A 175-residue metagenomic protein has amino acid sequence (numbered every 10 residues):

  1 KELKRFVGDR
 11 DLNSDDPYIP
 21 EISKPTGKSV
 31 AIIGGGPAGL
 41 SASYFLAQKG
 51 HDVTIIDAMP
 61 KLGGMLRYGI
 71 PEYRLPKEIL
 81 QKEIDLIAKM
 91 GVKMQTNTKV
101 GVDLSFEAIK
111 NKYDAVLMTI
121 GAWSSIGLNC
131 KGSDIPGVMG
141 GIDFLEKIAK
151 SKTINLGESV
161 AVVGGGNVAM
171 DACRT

Functional and structural regions predicted by a protein language model:
K1-K24, I148-A149: Ferredoxin-type iron-sulfur electron-transfer modules in oxidoreductases and energy-metabolism complexes
L3, L66-D114: N-terminal Rossmann-like dinucleotide/flavin-binding domain of flavoprotein oxidoreductases that bind FAD/FMN
I22-P25, K110-N111, K131-G132, K152-N155: Solvent-exposed alpha-helices and their adjacent loops that cap or buttress functional pockets in soluble metabolic
S23-V30, V138, L156-G157: A short, charged/proline- and glycine-enriched loop that marks the coil->beta-strand transition at the N-terminal
A31-I56, Q95-F106, K110, S124-I126 (+1 more regions): Rossmann-like dinucleotide/flavin-binding elements
H51-R67: Glycine-rich FAD pyrophosphate-binding loop
D52, G91-K93, G137: Conserved beta-strand segments of alpha/beta enzyme cores
V116-M118, A122-L145: Glycine-rich beta-alpha-beta "Rossmann" dinucleotide-binding loop(s) and their flanking helix/strand
